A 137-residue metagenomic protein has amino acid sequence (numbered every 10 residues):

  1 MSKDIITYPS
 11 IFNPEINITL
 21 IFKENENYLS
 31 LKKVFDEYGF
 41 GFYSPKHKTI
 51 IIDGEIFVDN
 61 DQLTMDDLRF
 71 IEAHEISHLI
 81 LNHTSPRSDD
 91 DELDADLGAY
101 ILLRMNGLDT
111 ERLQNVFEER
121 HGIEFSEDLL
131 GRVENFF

Functional and structural regions predicted by a protein language model:
S2-N17: Zn2+-dependent metallopeptidase catalytic core
N13-P14, D36, I76: Flexible "stalk/tail and boundary" regions
I21-D66, L79-H83: Active-site scaffold of zinc-dependent metalloenzymes
I56, D66, I76-D91, L102-G107: Catalytic Zn2+-binding segment of zinc metalloproteases
E72: A conserved beta-strand element that flanks and buttresses the S-adenosyl-L-methionine
D96: Short, conserved alpha-helix that lines the donor NDP-sugar binding/gating region of sugar-transfer enzymes
L103-F137: Long, well-structured alpha-helical subdomains associated with metal-dependent extracellular/ecto-lumenal hydrolases
